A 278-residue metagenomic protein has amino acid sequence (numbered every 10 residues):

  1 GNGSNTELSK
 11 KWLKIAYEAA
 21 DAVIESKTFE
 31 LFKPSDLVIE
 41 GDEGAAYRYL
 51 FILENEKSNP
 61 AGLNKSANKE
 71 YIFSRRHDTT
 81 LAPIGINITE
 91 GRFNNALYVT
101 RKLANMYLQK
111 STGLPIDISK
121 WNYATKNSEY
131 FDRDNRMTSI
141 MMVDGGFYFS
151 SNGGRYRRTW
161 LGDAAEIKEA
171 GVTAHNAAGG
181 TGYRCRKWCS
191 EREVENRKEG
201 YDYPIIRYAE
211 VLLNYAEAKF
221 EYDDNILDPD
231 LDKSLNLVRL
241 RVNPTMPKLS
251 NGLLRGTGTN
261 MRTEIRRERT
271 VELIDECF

Functional and structural regions predicted by a protein language model:
G1-I88, T112-F278: Acidic/polar-rich alpha-helix caps and helix-coil junctions
I86-L108: C-terminal/domain-terminus segments
